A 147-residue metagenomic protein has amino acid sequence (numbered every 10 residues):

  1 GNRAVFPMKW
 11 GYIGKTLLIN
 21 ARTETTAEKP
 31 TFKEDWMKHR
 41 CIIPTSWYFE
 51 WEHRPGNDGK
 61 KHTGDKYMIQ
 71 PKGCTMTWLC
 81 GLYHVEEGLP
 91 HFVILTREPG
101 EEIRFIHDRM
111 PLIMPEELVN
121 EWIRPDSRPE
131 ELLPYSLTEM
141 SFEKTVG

Functional and structural regions predicted by a protein language model:
G1-G147: A structured binding-face within diverse protein domains that lines the active/interaction site
